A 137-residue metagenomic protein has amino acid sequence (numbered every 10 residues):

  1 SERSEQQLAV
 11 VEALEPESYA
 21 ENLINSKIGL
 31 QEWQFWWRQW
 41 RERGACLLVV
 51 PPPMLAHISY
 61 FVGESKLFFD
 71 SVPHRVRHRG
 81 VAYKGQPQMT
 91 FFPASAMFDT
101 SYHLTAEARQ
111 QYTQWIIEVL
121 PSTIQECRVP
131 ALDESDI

Functional and structural regions predicted by a protein language model:
S1-C46, L132-I137: Secreted/periplasmic serine-hydrolase-like ester/acetyl group-modifying domain
Q6-L8, F69-D70, I117: Generic detector of bulky aromatic hydrophobic side chains
I28, W36-Y102, A106: Extended hydrophobic/aromatic segments used for targeting, binding, or gating
E32, F68, Y112: Conserved alpha-helical elements of sugar-nucleotide-dependent glycosyltransferases
T100-I137: Histidine-centered active-site loop/cap adjacent to the catalytic His in serine esterases/O-acetyl transfer systems
